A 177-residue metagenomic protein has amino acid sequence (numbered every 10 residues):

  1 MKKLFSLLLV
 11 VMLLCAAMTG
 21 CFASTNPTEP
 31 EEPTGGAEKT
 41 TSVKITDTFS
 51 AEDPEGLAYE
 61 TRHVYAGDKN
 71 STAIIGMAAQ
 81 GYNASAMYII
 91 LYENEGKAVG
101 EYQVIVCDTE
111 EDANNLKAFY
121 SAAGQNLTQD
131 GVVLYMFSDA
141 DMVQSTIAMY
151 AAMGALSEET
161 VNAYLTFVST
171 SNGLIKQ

Functional and structural regions predicted by a protein language model:
M1-G20: Sec-dependent bacterial lipoprotein signal peptides
A17-A37: Sec-dependent signal peptide cleavage junction
E31-Y88: N-terminal export/targeting and maturation segments
V43, G56-I75, V106-D141, K176: Short Gly/Thr-rich strand-loop-strand
A51, V64-G67, G76, Y92-E93 (+3 more regions): Short beta-strand element of the conserved SAM-dependent methyltransferase core
M87-T109: A short acidic-to-branched-hydrophobic micro-motif
A123-Q177: A short, solvent-exposed beta-edge/loop patch
